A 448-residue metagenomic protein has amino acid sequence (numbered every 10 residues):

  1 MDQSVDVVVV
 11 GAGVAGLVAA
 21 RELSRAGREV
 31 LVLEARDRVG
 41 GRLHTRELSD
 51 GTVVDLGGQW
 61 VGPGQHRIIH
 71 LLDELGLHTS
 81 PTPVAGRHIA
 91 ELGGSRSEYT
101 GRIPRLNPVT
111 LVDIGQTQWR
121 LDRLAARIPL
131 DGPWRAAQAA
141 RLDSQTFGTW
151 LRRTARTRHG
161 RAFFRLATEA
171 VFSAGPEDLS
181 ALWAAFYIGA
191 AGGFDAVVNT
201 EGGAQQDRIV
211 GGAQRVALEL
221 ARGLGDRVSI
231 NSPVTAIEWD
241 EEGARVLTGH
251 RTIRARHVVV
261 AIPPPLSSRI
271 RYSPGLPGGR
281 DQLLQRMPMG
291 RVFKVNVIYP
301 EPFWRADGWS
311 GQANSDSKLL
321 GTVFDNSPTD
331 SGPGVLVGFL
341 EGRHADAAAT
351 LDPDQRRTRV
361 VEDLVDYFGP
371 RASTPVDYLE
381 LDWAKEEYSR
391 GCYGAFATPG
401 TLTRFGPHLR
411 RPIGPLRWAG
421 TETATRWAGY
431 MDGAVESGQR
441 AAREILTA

Functional and structural regions predicted by a protein language model:
D2-D6, A15-V18, A26, T100 (+6 more regions): Conserved flavin/dinucleotide-binding core of flavoenzymes
G11-G13: Glycine-rich Rossmann-fold phosphate-binding loop(s) that bind the pyrophosphate of adenine dinucleotide cofactors
S24-S49: Glycine-rich FAD pyrophosphate-binding loop
G41-I68, L124-A136, A185-A196: Glycine-rich active-site loop/strand segments that organize a redox cofactor
T52-A125: Dinucleotide-binding Rossmann-like beta1-alpha1 core, especially the glycine-rich loop that anchors the ADP
I69-A90, H159-F163, F303-G311, S373: A short alpha-helix-loop-beta-strand transition element characteristic of N-terminal alpha/beta dinucleotide-binding
P129-P233, E241-G243, A261, R271 (+2 more regions): Active-site/ligand-binding neighborhood in enzyme catalytic cores
S232-E241, R245-D307: Central helical "cap/lid" subdomain
